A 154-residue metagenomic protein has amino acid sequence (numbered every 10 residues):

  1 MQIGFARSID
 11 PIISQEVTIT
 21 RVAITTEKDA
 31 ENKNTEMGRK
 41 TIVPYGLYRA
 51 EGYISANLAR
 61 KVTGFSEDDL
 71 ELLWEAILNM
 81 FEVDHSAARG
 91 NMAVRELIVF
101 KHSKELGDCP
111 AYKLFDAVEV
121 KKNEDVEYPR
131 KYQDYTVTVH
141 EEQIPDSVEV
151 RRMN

Functional and structural regions predicted by a protein language model:
M1-N154: Basic polyanion-binding and macromolecular-assembly surfaces
